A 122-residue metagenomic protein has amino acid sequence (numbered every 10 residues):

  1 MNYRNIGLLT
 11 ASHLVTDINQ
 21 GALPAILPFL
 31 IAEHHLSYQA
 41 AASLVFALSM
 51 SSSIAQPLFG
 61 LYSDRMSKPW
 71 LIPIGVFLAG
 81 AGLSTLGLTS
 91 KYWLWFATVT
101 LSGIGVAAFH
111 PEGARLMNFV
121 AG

Functional and structural regions predicted by a protein language model:
R4-A40: Helix-loop boundary and gating motifs at the non-cytosolic
L9, W93-V99: Short hydrophobic/alpha-helical segments at membrane-entry points of transmembrane helices in Major Facilitator
G21, S49-P57: Residue-level signature of mid-helix packing/kink "hotspots" within the transmembrane helices of 12-pass Major
P28, P57-L61, A114-R115: Small-residue-mediated transmembrane helix hinge/kink sites in multi-pass secondary transporters
E33-H34, R65, L116-A121: Helix-to-coil boundary motifs at intracellular loop junctions of multi-pass secondary transporters
A42-S49: Short hydrophobic/aromatic, small-residue-rich stretches within specific transmembrane helices of secondary active
I54-W93: Conserved MFS/SLC helix-loop-helix module at the cytosolic interface between two early adjacent transmembrane helices
T98-G122: Cytoplasmic helix-loop-helix junction between adjacent transmembrane helices in 12-TM secondary transporters
